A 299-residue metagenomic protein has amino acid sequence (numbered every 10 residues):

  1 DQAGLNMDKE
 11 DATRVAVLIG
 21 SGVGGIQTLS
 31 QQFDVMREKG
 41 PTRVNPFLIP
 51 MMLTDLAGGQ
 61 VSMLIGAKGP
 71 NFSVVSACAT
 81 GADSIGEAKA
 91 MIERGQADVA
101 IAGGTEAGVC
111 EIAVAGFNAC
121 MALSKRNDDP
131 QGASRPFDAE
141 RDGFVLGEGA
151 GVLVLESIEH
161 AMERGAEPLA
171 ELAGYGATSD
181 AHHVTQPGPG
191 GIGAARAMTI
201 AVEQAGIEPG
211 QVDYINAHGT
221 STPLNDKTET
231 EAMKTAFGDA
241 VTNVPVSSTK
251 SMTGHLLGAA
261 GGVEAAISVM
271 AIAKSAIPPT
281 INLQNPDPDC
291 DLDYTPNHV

Functional and structural regions predicted by a protein language model:
D1-A3, A57, S84, S157-I158 (+4 more regions): Short, well-ordered amphipathic alpha-helical segments that serve as non-catalytic structural scaffolds within diverse
D1-D8, T54-E106, F144-A166, H255-I277: Active-site-proximal alpha-helical scaffold in enzymes
D1-S76, T105-G116, P209-N225, L292-D293: Conserved beta-ketoacyl condensing-enzyme motif
V17, V61, G81, A88 (+6 more regions): Conserved small-residue
G24-E87, Q96, A119-V145, E231-G262: Conserved catalytic cysteine-centered active-site region of acyl-thioester-dependent Claisen-condensing enzymes
Q96-D142, Y175-P189, G219-D226, N243-Y294: Acyl-CoA/ACP chain-elongation machinery
D128-I207, Q211-Y214, T280-L283: Condensing-enzyme catalytic core mediating Claisen C-C bond formation in acyl metabolism
A197-H255: A beta-strand-loop signature enriched in Asp, Gly, Thr, and Trp that corresponds to the sialidase/neuraminidase Asp-box
